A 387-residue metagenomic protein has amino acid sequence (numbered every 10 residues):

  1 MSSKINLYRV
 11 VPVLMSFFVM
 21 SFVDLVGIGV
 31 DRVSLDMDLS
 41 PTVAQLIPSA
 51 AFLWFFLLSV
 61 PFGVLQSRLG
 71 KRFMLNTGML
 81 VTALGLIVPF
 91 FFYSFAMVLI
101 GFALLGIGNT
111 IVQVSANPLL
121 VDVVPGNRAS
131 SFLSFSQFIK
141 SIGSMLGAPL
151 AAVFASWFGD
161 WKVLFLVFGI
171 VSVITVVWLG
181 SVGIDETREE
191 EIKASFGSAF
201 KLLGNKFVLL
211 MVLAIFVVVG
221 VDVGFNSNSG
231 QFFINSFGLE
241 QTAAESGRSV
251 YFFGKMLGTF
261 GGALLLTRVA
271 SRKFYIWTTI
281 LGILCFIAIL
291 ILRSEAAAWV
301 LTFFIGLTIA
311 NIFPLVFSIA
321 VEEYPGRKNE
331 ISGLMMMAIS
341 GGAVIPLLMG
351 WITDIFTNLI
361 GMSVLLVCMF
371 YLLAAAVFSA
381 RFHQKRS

Functional and structural regions predicted by a protein language model:
G27, N205-S249, M256: Extracytoplasmic gate region of multi-pass secondary transporters
D38, G70, F91-A96, L292-R293 (+1 more regions): Helix-breaking motifs and short loop linkers at transmembrane-helix boundaries and internal kinks in secondary membrane
S49-G63, S249-G261: Central cavity-lining transmembrane alpha-helices of secondary-active solute carriers, predominantly the Major
L57-A96: Conserved MFS/SLC helix-loop-helix module at the cytosolic interface between two early adjacent transmembrane helices
G101-F138: Cytoplasmic helix-loop-helix junction between adjacent transmembrane helices in 12-TM secondary transporters
I111-V124, A310-Y324: Intracellular juxtamembrane helix-capping segments at the cytosolic ends of symmetry-related transmembrane helices
R128-P149, M336-I345: Glycine-rich segments within core transmembrane alpha-helices of 12-TM secondary carriers
F135-I184: Helix-loop-helix hairpin linking two adjacent transmembrane segments in secondary transporters
